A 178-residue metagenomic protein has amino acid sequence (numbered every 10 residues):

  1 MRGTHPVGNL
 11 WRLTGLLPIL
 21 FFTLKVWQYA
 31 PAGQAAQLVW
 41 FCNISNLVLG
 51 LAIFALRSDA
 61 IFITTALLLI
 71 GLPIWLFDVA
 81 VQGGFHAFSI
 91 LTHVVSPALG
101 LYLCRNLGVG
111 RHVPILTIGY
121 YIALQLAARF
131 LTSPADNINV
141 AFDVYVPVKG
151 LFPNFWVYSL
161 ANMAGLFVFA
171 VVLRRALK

Functional and structural regions predicted by a protein language model:
M1-L17: N-terminal membrane topogenic signal
P18-A66: Long, hydrophobic N-terminal alpha-helical segment
P18-W27, L68-V79, G119-F130: Aromatic-anchored segments of alpha-helical transmembrane domains
W27-A35, D78-A87, N106-L107: Membrane-interface helix caps and helix-loop-helix hairpins in membrane proteins
I44-F54, V94-N106, V157-R175: Hydrophobic cores of alpha-helical transmembrane segments in multi-pass inner/ER membrane proteins, independent
A52-A55, D59, L72-Q82, Y102: Membrane-helix exit/interface motif
Q82-Q125: A contiguous pocket-lining binding segment that forms or flanks enzyme active sites
P114, P134-V171: Membrane-interface transmembrane-helix boundary segments in multi-pass integral membrane proteins
